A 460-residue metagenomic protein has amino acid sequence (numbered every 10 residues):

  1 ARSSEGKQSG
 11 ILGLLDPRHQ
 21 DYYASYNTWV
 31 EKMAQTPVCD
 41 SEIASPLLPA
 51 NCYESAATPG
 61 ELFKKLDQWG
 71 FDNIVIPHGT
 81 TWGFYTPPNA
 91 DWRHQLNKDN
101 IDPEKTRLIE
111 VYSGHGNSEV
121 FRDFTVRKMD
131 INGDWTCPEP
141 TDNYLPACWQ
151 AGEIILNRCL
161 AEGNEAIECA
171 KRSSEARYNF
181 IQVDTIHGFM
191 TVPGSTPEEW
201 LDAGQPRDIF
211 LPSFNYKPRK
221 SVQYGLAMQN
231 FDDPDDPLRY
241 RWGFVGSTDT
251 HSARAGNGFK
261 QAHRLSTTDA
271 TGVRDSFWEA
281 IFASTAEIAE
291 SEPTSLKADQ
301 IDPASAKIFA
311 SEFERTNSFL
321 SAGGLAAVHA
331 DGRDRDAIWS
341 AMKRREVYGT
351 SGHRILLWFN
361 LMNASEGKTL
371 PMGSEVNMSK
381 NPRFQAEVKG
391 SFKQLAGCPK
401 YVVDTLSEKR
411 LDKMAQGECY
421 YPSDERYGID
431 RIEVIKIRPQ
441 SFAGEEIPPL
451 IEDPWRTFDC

Functional and structural regions predicted by a protein language model:
A1-P37: Long, internal stretches of domain cores in catalytic or enzyme-like folds, emphasizing the mature domain core
A1-S4, M33-Y53, G60-C460: C-terminal functional module detector
